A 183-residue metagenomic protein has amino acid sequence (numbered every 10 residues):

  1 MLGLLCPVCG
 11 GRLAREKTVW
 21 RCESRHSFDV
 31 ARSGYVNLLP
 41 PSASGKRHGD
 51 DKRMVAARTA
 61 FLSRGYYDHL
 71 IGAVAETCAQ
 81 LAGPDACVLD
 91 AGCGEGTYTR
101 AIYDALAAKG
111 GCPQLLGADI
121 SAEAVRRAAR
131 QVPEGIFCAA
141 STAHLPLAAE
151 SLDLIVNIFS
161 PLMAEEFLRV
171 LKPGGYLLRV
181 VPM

Functional and structural regions predicted by a protein language model:
M1-H48: N-terminal auxiliary segments of SAM/dcSAM-dependent transferases
G49-A73, T77: Class I SAM-dependent methyltransferase Rossmann-like catalytic core, especially the SAM/SAH-binding loop
Q80-C87: Short helix-loop-beta connector
C87-L89, G94-H144: Class I SAM-dependent methyltransferase SAM/SAH-binding core
A143-L154: A short acidic, Gly/Pro-enriched loop at the edge of an enzyme's catalytic core that lines a small-molecule cofactor
D153-E166, V181: A short SAM/SAH-binding and catalytic strip from SAM-dependent methyltransferases
A164-Y176: A short glycine-rich, Lys/Arg-flanked "PGG" loop and its adjoining helix->strand segment in the class I
Y176-M183: Conserved class I S-adenosyl-L-methionine
